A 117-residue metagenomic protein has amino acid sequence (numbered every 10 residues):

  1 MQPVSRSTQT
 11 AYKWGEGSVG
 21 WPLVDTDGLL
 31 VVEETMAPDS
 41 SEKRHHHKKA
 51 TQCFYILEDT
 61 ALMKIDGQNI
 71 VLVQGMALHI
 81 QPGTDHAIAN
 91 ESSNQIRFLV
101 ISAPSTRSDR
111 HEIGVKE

Functional and structural regions predicted by a protein language model:
M1-L30, K43, R110-E117: A short, N-terminal "cap"/entry segment at the start of jelly-roll beta-barrel domains of the cupin/DSBH fold
D27-G28, K49, S93-N94: Short strand-connecting beta-turns/loops that link adjacent beta-strands
V32-H47: Conserved short histidine dyad/triad with adjacent acidic residue
S41-K43, L62, L78, P82-I88: Histidine-centered metal-chelating micro-motifs
K49-T51, I56-A61, D66: Glycine- and acidic-residue-biased ligand/ion/polar-headgroup-sensing regions
T60-L62, N69, D85, Q95: Structural motif
Q68-P82: Short acidic-glycine-tyrosine-enriched beta hairpin
P82-S108: Ligand-binding loop in jelly-roll beta-barrel domains
